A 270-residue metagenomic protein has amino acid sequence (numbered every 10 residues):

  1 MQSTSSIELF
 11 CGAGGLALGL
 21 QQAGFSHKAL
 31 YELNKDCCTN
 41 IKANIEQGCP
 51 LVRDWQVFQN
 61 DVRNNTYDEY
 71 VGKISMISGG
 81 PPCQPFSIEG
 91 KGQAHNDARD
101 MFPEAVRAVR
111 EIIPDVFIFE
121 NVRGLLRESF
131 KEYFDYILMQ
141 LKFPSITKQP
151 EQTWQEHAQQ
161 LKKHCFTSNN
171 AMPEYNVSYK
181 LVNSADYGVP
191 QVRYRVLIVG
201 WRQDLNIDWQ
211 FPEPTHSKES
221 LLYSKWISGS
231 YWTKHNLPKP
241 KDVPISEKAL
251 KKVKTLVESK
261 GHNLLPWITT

Functional and structural regions predicted by a protein language model:
S5-I7: Conserved beta-strand elements of the Class I
L9-A13: Class I SAM-dependent methyltransferase "Motif I" SAM/SAH-binding loop
G14, L18: Glycine-rich SAM-binding Motif I of class I
G19-S26: A short, Lys/Arg-enriched amphipathic alpha-helix followed by its capping loop at the start of a domain
Y31-K35, E120-N121: Conserved acidic E/D residue at the C-terminus of a beta-strand in Rossmann-like folds
D36-N40, M101: Conserved short alpha-helix immediately C-terminal to the canonical SAM/SAH-binding motif I of Rossmann-like
T39-E69: S-adenosyl-L-methionine
Y67-I74, F86-T270: Class I S-adenosyl-L-methionine
